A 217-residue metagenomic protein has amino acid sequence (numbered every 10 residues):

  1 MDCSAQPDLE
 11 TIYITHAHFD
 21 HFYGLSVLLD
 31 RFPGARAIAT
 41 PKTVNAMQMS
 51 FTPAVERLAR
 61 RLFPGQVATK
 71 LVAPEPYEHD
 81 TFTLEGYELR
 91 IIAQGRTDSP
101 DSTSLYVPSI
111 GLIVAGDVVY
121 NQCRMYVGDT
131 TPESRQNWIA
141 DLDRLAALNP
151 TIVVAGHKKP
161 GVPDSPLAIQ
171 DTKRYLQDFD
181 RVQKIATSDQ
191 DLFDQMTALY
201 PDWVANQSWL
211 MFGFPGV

Functional and structural regions predicted by a protein language model:
D2, R36, M47-T52, W209: Non-globular, low-confidence helical/coil segments that flank catalytic cores
L9-H21, P41-T43: Metallo-beta-lactamase
F22-P33, D164-L167: Metal-dependent catalytic neighborhoods of phosphoester/phosphodiester hydrolases
F32-A35, P150: A short helix->loop->beta-strand "cap" motif at the edges of active sites that frequently abuts
N45-D101, P108-S109, A146: Metallo-beta-lactamase
G95-Q170, R174-D178: Metallo-beta-lactamase
A147-I152, K159-V217: Accessory terminal helices/loops
